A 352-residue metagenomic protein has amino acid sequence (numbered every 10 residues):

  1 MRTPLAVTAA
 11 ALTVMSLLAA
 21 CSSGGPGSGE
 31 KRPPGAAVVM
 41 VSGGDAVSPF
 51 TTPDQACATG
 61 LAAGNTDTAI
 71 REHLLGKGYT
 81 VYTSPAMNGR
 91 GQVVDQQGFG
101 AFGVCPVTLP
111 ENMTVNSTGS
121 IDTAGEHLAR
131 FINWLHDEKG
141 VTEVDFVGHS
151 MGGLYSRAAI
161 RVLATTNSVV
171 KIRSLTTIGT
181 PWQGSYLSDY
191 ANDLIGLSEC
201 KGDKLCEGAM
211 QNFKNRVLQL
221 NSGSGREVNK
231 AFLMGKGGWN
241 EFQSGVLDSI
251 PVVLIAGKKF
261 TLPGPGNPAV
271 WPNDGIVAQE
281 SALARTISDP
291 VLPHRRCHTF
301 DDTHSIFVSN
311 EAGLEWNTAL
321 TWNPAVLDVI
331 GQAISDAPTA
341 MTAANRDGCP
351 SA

Functional and structural regions predicted by a protein language model:
M1-G24: Secretory targeting and sorting signals
P4, S22-G27, G223, N273: Intrinsically disordered, low-complexity segments enriched in small/polar residues
T13, H73, E138, V246-L247: A generic structural signal for short, solvent-exposed coil/turn residues that cap or connect secondary-structure
C21-V147, G153-L194, E311-L320, D328-A352: N-terminal non-catalytic accessory region
G64, R161-A352: Helical cap/lid subdomain of alpha/beta-hydrolase-fold lipid enzymes that gates access to the catalytic pocket
H149-S150, D274: Histidine/glycine-enriched, metal-chelating micro-motifs
